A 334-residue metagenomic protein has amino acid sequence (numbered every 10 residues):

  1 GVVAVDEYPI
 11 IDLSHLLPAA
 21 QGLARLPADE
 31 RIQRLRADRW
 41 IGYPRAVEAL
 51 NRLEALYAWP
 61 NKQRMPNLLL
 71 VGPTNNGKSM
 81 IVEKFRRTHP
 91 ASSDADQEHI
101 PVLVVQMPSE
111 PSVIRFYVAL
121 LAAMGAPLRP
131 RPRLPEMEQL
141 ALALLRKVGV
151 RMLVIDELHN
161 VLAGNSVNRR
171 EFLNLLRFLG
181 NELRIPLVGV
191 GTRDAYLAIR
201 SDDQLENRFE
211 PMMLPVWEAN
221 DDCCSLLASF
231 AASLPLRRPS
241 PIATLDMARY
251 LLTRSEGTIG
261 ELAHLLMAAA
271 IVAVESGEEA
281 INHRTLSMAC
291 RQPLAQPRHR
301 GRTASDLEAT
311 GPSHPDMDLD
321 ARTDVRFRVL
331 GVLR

Functional and structural regions predicted by a protein language model:
G1-G22, N75, D221, S229-R334: C-terminal alpha-helical "lid" subdomain
P9-L13, P18-P27, L50, S112-F116 (+4 more regions): Mid-core helix/loop region of P-loop NTP-binding domains shared across ATPases and GTPases
R31-A49: Dynamic helix-loop-helix/coil hinge segments at AAA+ ATPase domain boundaries and subdomain interfaces
L50-K62: Pre-Walker A adenine-sensing motif
K62-K84: Walker A/P-loop nucleotide-binding motif
R87-E98, A126-P127: Post-Walker A helix-loop "phosphate-sensing" segment adjacent to the P-loop in P-loop NTPases
V102, P108-R129: Conserved NTP-binding/hydrolysis module of P-loop NTPases
L162, F172-D246: The catalytic "switch" region of P-loop NTPases
